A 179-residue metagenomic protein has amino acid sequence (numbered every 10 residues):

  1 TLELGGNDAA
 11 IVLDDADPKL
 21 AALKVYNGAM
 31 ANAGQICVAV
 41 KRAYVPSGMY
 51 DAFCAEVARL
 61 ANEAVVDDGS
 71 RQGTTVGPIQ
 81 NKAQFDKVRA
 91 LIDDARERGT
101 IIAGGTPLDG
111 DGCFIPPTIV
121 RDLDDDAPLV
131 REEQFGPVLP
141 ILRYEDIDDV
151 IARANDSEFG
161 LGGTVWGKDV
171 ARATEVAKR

Functional and structural regions predicted by a protein language model:
T1-D124, I147, R153: ALDH superfamily catalytic-core signature
I11, P107, F114-R179: Conserved C-terminal structural/oligomerization subdomain of aldehyde/semialdehyde dehydrogenase
